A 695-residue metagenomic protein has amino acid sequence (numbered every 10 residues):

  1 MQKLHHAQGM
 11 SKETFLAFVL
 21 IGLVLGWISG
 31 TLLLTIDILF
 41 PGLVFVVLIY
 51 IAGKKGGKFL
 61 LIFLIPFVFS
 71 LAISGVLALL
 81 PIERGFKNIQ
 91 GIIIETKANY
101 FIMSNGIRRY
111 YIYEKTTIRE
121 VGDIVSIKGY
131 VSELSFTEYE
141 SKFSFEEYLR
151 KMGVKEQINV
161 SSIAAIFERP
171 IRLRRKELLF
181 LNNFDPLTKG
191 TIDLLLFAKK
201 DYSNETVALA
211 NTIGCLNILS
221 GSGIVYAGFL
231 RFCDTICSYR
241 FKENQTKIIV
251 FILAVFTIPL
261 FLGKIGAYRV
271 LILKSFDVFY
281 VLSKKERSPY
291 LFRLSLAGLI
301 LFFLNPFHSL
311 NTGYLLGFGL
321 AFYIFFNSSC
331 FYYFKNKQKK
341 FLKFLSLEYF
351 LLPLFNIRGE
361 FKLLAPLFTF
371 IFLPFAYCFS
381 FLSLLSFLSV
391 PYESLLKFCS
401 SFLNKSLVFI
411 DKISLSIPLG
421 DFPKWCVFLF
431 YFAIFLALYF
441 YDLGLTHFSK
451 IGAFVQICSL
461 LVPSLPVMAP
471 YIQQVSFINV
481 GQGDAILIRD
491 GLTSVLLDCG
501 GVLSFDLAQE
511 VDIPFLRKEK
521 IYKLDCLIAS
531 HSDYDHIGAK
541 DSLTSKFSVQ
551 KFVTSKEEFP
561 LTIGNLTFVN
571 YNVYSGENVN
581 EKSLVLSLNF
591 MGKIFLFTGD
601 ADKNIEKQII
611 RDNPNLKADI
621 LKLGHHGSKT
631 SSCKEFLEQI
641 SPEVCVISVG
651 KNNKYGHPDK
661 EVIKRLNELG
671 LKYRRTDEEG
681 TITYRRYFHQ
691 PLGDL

Functional and structural regions predicted by a protein language model:
Q2-G9, F67-N217, Q509-E519, K523 (+4 more regions): Membrane-interface helix/helix-cap signal primarily in integral membrane proteins
L4, G153-L273, V278-L282, F568 (+4 more regions): Aromatic-rich juxtamembrane segments at the membrane interface
F18, G22-V24, I28-D37, V44-F45 (+7 more regions): Hydrophobic alpha-helical transmembrane segments in multi-pass membrane proteins
Y226-A227, G263-R269, S309, S532-G538 (+5 more regions): Active-site environment of divalent metal-dependent phosphoester hydrolases
P306-S309, D411, P418-C526, K556-I620 (+2 more regions): Core dinuclear metal-dependent hydrolase active-site scaffold
N356-A376, S383-Y431: Membrane-interface amphipathic/re-entrant loop segments adjacent to transmembrane helices in multi-pass membrane
C526-I528, S532-P560, P642: Active-site HxH/HxHxD metal-binding segment of metal-dependent hydrolases
Q608-G680: Cap/insert and terminal regions of metallo-dependent hydrolase folds
